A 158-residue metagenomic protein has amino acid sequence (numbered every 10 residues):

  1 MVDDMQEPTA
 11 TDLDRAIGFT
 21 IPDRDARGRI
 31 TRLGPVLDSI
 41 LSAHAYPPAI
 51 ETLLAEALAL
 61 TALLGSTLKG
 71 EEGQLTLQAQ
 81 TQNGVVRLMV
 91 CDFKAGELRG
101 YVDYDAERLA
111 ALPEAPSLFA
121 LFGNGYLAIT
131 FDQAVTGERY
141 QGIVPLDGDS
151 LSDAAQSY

Functional and structural regions predicted by a protein language model:
V2-S157: General detector of N-terminal leader/presequence modules that precede the first folded domain
